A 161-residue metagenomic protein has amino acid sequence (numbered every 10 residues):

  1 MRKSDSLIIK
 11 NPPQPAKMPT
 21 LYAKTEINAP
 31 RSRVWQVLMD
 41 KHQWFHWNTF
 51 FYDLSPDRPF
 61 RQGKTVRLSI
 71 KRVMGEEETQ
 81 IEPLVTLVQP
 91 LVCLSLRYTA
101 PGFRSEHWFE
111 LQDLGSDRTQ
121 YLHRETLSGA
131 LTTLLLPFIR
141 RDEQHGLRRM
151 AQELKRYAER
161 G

Functional and structural regions predicted by a protein language model:
R2-R58: Hydrophobic ligand-binding cavity/cleft-lining segments
T20-Y22, E77-E82, F103-W108: Short, surface-exposed coil-to-beta transition loops
N28, V88-Q89, L114: A short, compositionally biased micro-patch
A29, M74, L127-G129: Beta-strand elements of well-folded, non-transmembrane domains
S32-W35, R148, Q152: Amphipathic alpha-helical segments that line or abut small-molecule/effector binding pockets and mediate allosteric
S55-P101, Q152-G161: Glycine-rich portal/gate segments that line the openings of hydrophobic small-molecule binding cavities
R97-R149, R156: Beta-strand/loop substructures that line and gate deep hydrophobic ligand-binding cavities in soluble
